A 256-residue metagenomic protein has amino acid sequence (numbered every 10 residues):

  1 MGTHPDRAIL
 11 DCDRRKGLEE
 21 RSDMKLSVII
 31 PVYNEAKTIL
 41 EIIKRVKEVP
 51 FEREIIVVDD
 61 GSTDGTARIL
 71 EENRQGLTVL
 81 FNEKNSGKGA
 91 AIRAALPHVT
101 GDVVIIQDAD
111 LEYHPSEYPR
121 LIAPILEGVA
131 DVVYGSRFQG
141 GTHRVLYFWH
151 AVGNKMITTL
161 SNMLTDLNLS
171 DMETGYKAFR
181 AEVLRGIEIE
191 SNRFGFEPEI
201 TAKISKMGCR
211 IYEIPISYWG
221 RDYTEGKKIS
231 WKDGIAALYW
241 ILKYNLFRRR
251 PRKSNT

Functional and structural regions predicted by a protein language model:
M1-M24, E41, L164-L167, I189-T256: Hydrophobic helical membrane-anchoring modules
L26, R53, G76-T78: Short, conserved active-site loop motifs that form the nucleotide-linked donor/cofactor pocket
L26-E35, I42, V49, V58: A conserved hydrophobic helix/loop-capping motif in glycosyltransferases and polysaccharide synthases
E35-T38, S62, K88, H114: Donor nucleotide-sugar binding loop of glycosyltransferases
I43-K47, E52-S62, L80-N82: Short beta-strand/loop segment that forms part of the nucleotide-sugar
D59-R68, L111: A conserved acidic beta->alpha catalytic loop
T78, N82-H98, V103, P115-F194 (+1 more regions): Acceptor/aglycone-binding surface of glycosyltransferases and processive sugar-polymer synthases
